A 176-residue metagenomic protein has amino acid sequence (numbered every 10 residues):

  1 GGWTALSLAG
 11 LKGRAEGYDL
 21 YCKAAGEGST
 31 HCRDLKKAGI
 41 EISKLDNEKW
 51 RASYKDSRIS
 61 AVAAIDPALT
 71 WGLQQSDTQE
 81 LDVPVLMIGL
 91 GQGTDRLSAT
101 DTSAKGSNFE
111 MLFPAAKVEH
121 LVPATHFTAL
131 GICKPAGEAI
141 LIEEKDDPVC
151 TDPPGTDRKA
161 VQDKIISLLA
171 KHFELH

Functional and structural regions predicted by a protein language model:
G1-Q75: Primarily recognizes the serine-hydrolase "nucleophile elbow" in alpha/beta-hydrolase and SGNH/GDSL folds
E48, L73, T151-V161: Active-site rim elements
V62, V118, F173: Divalent metal-coordination and catalytic microenvironments
P67, P123, E174: Residue-level marker of positions within ordered structural domains that often coincide with functionally constrained
E80-R158: Active-site-adjacent alpha-helix of alpha/beta-hydrolase-fold enzymes
D101-T102, Q162, I166: A structural signal for well-ordered alpha-helical scaffolds and beta->alpha junctions
K164-H176: C-terminal alpha-helix
